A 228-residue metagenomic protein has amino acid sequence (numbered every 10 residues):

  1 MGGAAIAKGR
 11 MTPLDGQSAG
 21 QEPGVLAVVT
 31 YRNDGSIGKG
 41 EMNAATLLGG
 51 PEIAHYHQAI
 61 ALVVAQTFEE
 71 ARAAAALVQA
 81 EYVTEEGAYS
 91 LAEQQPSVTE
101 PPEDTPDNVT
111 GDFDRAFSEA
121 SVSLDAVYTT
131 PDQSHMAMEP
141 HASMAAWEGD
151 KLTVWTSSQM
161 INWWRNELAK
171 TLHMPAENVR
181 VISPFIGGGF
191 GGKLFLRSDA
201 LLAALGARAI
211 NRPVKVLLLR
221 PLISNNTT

Functional and structural regions predicted by a protein language model:
M1-T228: Structural alpha/beta core scaffold segments of enzyme domains
